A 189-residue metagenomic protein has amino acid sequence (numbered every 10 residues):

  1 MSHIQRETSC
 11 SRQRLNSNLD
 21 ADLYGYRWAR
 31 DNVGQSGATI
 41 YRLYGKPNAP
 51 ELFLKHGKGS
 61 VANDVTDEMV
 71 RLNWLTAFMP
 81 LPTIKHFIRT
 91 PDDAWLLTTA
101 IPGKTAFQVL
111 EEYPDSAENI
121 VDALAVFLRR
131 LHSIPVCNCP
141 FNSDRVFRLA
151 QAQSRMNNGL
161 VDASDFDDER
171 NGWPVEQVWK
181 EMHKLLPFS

Functional and structural regions predicted by a protein language model:
M1-S36: N-terminal charged segments
H3, E7, S116-N119, R170: A general boundary/transition motif marking the beginning of the first structured unit of a protein
E7-A21, S133-S189: An alpha-helical support segment within catalytic cores of ATP-dependent transferases
Q13-G25, R71-L81, S189: Short charge-dense sequence patches
A29-D144: ATP-binding pocket architecture of kinase catalytic cores
